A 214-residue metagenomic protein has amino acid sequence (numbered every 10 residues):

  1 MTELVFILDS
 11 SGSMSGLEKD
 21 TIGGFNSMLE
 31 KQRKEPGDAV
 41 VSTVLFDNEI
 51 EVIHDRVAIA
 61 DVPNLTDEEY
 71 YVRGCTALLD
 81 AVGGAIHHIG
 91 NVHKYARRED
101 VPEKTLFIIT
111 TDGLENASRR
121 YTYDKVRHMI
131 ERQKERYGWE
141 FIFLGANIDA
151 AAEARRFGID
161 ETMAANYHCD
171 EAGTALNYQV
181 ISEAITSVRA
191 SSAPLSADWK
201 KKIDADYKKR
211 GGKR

Functional and structural regions predicted by a protein language model:
M1-R214: Acidic, low-complexity intrinsically disordered regions
